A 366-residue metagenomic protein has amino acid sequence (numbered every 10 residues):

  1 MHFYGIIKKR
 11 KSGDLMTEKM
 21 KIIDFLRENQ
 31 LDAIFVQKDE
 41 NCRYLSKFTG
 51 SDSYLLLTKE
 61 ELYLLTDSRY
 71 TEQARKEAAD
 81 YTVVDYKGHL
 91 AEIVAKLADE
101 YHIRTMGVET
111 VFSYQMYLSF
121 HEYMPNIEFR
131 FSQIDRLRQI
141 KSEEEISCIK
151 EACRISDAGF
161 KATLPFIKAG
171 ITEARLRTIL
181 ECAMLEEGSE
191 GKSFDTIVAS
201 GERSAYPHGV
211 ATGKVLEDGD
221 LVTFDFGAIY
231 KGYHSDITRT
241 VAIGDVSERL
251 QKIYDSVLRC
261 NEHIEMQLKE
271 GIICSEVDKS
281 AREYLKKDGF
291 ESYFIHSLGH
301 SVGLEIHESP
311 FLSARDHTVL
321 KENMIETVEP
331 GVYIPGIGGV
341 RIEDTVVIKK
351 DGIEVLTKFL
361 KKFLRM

Functional and structural regions predicted by a protein language model:
H2-M366: Active-site neighborhoods and metal-handling regions in enzymes and metal-associated proteins
